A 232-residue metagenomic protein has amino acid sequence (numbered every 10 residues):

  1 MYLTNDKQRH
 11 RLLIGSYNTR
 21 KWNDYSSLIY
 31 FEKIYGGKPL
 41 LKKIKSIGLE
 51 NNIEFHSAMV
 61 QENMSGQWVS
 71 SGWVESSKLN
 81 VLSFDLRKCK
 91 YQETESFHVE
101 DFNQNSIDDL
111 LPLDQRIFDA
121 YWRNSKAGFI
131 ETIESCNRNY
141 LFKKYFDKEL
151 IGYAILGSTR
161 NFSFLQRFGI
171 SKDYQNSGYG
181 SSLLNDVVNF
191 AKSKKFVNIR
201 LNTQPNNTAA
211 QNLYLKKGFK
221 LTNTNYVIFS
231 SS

Functional and structural regions predicted by a protein language model:
M1-E50: N-terminal charged segments
M1-L3, E93-N124: Short amphipathic alpha-helix that is part of the acyltransferase structural core
G15-R20, F129-S171: A conserved beta-strand-loop-helix scaffold within acyl/acetyltransferase catalytic domains
E32-E95, I228-F229: Acyl-donor-binding surface of acyltransferase catalytic domains
I34-S46, I170, N176-S193, N212-K216: Conserved acetyl-CoA-binding loop-helix of GNAT-fold acetyltransferases
F55-A58, L165, I199-T203: Conserved hydrophobic beta-strand within the GNAT/NAT acetyltransferase core sheet that lines the active-site cleft
Q61-S77, S177, S181, P205-N223: Conserved active-site alpha-helix within GNAT-family acetyltransferase domains
N80-S96, V197, N202-T208, K220-S232: C-terminal "cap" of GNAT-fold acetyltransferases
